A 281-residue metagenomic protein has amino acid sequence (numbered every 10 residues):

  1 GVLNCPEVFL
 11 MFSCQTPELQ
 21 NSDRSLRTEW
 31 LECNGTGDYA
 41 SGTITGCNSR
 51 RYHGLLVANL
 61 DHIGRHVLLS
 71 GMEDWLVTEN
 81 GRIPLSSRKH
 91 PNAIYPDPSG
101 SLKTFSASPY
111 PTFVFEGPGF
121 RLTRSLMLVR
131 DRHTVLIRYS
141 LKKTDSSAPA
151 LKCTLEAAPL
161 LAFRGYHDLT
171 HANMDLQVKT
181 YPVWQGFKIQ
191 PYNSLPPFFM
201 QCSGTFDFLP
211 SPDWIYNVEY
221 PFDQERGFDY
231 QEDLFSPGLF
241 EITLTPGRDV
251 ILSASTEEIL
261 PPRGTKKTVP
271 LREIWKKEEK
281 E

Functional and structural regions predicted by a protein language model:
G1-E281: Terminal accessory carbohydrate-recognition/targeting modules of carbohydrate-active enzymes
